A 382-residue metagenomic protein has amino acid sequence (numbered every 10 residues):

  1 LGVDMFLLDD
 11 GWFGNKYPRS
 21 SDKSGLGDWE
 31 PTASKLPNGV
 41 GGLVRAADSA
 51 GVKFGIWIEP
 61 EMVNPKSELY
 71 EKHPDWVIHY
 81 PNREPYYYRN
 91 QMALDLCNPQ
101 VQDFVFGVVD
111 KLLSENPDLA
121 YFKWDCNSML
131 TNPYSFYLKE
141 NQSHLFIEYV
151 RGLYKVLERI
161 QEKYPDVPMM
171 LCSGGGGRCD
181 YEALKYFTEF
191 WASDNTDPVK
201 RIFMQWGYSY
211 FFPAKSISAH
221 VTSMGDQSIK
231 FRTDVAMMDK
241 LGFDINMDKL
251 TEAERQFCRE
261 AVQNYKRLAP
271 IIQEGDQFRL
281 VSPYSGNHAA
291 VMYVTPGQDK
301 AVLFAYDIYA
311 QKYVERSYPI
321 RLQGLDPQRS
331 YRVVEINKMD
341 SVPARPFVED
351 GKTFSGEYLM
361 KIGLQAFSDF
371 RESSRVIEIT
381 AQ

Functional and structural regions predicted by a protein language model:
L1-G107, N116, Y121, L138: Aromatic-lined carbohydrate-binding/catalytic grooves of carbohydrate-active enzymes
F6, A47, V105, M169 (+3 more regions): Conserved, mostly hydrophobic/aromatic
V40-V44, V109-D110, Y154-E158, V262: Generic structural signal for well-ordered alpha-helices, preferentially at hydrophobic/aromatic core positions
N64, L69-D103, I147-K249: Glycan-recognition surfaces
A120-N132, L171-G177: Short acidic/histidine-rich active-site segments
T233-V281: Catalytic cores of secreted or luminal carbohydrate-active enzymes
P283-D326: Carbohydrate-binding surface patches
A310-Q382: C-terminal beta-sandwich/jelly-roll accessory domains of carbohydrate-active enzymes
